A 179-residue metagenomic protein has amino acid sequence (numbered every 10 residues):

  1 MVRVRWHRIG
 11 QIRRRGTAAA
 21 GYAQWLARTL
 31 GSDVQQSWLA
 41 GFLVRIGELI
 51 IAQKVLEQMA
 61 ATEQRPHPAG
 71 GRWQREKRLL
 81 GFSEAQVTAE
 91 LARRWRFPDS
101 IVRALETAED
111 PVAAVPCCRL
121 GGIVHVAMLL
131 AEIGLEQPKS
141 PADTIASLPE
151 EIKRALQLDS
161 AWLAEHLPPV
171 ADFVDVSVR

Functional and structural regions predicted by a protein language model:
M1-R13, T17-R179: Metal-dependent nucleotide-binding catalytic modules
